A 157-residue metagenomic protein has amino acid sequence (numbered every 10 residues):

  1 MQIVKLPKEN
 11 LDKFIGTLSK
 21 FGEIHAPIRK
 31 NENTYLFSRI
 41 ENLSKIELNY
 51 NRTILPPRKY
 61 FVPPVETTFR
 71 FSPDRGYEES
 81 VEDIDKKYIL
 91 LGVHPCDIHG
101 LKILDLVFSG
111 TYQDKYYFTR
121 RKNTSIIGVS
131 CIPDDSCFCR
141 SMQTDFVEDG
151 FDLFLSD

Functional and structural regions predicted by a protein language model:
M1-D157: Iron-sulfur-associated redox domains of electron-transfer enzymes in respiratory and anaerobic energy metabolism
